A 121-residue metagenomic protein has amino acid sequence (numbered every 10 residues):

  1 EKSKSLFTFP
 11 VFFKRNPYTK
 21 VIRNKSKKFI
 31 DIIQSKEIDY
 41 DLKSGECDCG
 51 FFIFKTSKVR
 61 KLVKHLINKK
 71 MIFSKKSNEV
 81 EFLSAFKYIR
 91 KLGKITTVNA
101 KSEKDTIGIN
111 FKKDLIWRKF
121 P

Functional and structural regions predicted by a protein language model:
E1-F73, A100: Conserved core of the sugar-phosphate nucleotidyltransferase
G45-P121: Conserved alpha/beta core of the MobA/IspD/sugar-nucleotide pyrophosphorylase nucleotidyltransferase superfamily
